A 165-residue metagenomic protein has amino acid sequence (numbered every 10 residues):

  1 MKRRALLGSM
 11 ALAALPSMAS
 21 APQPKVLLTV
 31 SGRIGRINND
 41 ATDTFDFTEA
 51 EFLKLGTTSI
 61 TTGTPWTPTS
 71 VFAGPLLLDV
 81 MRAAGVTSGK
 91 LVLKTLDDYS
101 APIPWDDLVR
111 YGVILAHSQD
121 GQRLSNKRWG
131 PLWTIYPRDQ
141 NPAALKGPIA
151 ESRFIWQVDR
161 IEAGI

Functional and structural regions predicted by a protein language model:
A5-S20: N-terminal export signals
M18-I165: N-terminal intrinsically disordered, low-complexity segments enriched in P/E/S/T
